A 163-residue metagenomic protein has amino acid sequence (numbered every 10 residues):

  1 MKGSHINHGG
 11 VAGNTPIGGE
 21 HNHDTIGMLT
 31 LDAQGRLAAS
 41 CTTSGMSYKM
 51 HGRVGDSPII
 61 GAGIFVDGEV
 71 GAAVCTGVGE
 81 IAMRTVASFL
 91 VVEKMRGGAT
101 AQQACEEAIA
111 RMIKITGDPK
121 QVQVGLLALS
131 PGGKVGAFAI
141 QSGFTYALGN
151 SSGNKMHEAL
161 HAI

Functional and structural regions predicted by a protein language model:
M1-I163: N-terminal nucleophile
